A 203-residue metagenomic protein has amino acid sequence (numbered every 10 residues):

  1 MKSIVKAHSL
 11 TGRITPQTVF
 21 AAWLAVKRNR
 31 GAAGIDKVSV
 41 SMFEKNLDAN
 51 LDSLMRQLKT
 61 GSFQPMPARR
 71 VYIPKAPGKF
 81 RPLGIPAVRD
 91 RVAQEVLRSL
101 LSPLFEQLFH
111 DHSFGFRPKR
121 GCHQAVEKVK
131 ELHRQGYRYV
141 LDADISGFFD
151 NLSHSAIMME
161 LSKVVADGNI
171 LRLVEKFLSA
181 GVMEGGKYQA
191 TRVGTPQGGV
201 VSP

Functional and structural regions predicted by a protein language model:
M1-D48: Non-catalytic, polymerase-adjacent accessory regions of viral genome-replication enzymes
K2, P16, F20, L58-T60 (+2 more regions): Non-catalytic regulatory/linker segments of enzymes
I14-G31, A68-R70, R98-L104, R134 (+1 more regions): Short, compositionally biased low-complexity segments
A32, D36-S39, Y72-P74, G84-P86 (+1 more regions): Short, conserved beta-strand segments within well-ordered enzyme catalytic domains that often line or immediately flank
V38, M42-K45, T60, F80-V92 (+1 more regions): Short coil/turn segments at secondary-structure boundaries
E44-R56, V165: A short, contiguous, amphipathic alpha-helix enriched in charged residues
Q57-Y72, A76, L108-P203: Conserved polymerase palm-domain catalytic core
F80-F109, G194-P203: Conserved pre-motif C helix in the palm subdomain of viral-like polymerases
